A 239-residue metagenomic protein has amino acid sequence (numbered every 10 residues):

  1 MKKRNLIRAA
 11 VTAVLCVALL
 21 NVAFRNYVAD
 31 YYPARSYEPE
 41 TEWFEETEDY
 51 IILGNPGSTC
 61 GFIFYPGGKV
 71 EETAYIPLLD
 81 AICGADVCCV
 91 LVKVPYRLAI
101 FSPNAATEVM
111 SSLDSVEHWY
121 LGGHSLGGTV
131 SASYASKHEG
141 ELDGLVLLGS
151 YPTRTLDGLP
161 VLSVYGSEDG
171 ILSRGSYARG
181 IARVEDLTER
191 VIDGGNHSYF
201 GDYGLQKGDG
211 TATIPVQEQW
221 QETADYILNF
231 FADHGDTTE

Functional and structural regions predicted by a protein language model:
M1-L19: N-terminal Sec-pathway targeting helices
T59-G67: Short beta-strand element of the alpha/beta-hydrolase
L78, L172-R183: Short alpha-helix in the alpha/beta-hydrolase fold that links the catalytic acid
L79-A99: Conserved alpha/beta-hydrolase
G122-S131: Gly/Ala-rich beta-loop-alpha elbow adjacent to hydrolase catalytic centers
G140-Y151, L159-P160: A conserved short beta-strand
S163-Y165: Short beta-strand/loop motif that positions the catalytic acidic residue of the alpha/beta-hydrolase fold
R179-E239: C-terminal catalytic-base region of ester-bond hydrolases, centering on the histidine of the charge-relay
